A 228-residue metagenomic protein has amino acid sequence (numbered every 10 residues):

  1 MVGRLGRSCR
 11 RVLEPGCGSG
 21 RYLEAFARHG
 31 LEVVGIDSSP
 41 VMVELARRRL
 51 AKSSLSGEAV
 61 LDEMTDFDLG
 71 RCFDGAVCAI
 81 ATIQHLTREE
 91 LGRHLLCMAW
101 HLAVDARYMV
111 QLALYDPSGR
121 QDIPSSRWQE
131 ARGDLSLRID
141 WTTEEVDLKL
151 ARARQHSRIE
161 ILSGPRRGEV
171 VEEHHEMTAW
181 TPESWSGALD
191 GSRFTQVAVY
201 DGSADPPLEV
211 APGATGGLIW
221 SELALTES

Functional and structural regions predicted by a protein language model:
M1-S8: Conserved alpha-helix/loop element of class I SAM-dependent methyltransferases that forms part of the SAM/SAH-binding
G16-G18: Class I SAM-dependent methyltransferase "Motif I" SAM/SAH-binding loop
R21-D66: Class I SAM-dependent methyltransferase SAM/SAH-binding core
D68-G75: A short acidic, Gly/Pro-enriched loop at the edge of an enzyme's catalytic core that lines a small-molecule cofactor
A79-I80: Residues lining the SAM
G92-V104: A short glycine-rich, Lys/Arg-flanked "PGG" loop and its adjoining helix->strand segment in the class I
M109-S184: SAM-dependent methyltransferase
E176-S228: C-terminal lobe and adjacent flexible extensions of AdoMet/dcAdoMet transferase-like proteins
